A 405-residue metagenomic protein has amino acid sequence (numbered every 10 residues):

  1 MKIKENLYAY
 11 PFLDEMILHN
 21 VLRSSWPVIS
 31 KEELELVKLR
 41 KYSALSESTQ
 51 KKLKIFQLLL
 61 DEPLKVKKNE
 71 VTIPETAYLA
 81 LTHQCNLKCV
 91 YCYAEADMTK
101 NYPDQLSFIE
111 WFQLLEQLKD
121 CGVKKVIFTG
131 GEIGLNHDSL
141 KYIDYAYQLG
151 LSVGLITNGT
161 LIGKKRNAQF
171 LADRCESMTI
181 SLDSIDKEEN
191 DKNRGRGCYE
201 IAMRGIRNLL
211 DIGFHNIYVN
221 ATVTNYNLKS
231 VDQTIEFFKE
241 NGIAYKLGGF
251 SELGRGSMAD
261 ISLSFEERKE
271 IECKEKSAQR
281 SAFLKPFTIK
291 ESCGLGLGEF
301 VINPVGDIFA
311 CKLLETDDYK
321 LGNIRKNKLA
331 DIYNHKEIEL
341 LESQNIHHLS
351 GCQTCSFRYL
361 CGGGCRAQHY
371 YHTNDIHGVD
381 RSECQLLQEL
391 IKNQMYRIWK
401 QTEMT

Functional and structural regions predicted by a protein language model:
K2-V28, L45-Y78: N-terminal [4Fe-4S]-dependent radical SAM core
L13, C293-L297, D318: Short, small/polar residue-rich loop motifs at catalytic or cofactor-binding pockets
E70-T72, T76-F108: Canonical Radical SAM [4Fe-4S] cluster-binding loop centered on the CxxxCxxC motif and its immediate flanking residues
V71, K290-G294: Short loop/turn motifs at secondary-structure junctions and domain boundaries
F108-T129, N136-F250: Radical SAM/AdoMet-radical enzyme domain recognition
L114-G134, S343-Q344, G378-T405: Short Fe-S-cluster ligation motifs
F214, E252, D260-T288, L313-G362 (+1 more regions): C-terminal accessory region of radical SAM enzymes
I346-N393: Cysteine-cluster motifs in flexible loop/terminal segments that predominantly coordinate metals
